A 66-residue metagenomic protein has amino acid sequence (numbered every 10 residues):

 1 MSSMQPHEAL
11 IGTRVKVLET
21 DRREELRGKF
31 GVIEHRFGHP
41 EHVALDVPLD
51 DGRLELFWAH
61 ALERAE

Functional and structural regions predicted by a protein language model:
S2-E66: Basic/aromatic-rich interaction segments and small domains that mediate binding to polyanionic partners
